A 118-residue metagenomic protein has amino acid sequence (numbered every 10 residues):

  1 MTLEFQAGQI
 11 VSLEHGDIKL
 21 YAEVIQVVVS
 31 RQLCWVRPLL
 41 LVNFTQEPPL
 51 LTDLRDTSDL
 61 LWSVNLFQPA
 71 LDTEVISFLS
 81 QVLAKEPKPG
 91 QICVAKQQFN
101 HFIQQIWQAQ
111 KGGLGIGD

Functional and structural regions predicted by a protein language model:
M1-H15: Short coil-to-beta transition motif at edge beta-strands of beta-rich domains
I10, Y21, L33: Beta-strand-rich binding-surface signature of beta-sandwich/beta-barrel folds used to engage anionic ligands
S12-L13, I25, W35: S1/OB-fold single-stranded RNA-binding interface
K19-V29: Short beta-strand-centered aromatic/proline hotspots
Q26-V28, L40, L51: Hydrophobic alpha-helical segments
R31-L39: Short, solvent-exposed secondary-structure boundary/capping segments
V42-D118: Intrinsically disordered, low-complexity, charged/polar segments
